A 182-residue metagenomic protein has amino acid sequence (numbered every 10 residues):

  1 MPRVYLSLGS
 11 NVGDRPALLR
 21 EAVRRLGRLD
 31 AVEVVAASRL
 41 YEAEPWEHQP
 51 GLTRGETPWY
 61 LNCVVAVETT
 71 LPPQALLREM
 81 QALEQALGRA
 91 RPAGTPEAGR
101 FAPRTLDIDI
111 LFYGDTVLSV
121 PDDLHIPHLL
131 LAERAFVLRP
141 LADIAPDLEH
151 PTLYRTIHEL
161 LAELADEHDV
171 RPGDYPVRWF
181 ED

Functional and structural regions predicted by a protein language model:
M1-H48: N-terminal beta1-alpha1 ligand-phosphate binding loop
R3-L6, G27-A36, L71-M80, R104-I110: A generic short-segment signal for beta-strand/edge and adjacent turn/coil regions
Y5, G9, A66, D147: Short, flexible active-site loop motifs that bind/organize anionic cofactors or intermediates
S10, V65-T69, F112-G114: Short beta-strand-to-loop capping motifs
R15-R25, N62-E68, T95-A98: Short low-complexity stretches enriched in small and charged residues
D30, V65, L164-H168: Generic low-complexity, intrinsically disordered sequence content enriched in small uncharged/hydrophobic residues
A36-L71: Short, charge-patterned binding micro-sites
P50, G55-Y60, Q74-L77, Q81-D182: Flexible, gly/pro- and Lys/Arg-enriched active-site loops
